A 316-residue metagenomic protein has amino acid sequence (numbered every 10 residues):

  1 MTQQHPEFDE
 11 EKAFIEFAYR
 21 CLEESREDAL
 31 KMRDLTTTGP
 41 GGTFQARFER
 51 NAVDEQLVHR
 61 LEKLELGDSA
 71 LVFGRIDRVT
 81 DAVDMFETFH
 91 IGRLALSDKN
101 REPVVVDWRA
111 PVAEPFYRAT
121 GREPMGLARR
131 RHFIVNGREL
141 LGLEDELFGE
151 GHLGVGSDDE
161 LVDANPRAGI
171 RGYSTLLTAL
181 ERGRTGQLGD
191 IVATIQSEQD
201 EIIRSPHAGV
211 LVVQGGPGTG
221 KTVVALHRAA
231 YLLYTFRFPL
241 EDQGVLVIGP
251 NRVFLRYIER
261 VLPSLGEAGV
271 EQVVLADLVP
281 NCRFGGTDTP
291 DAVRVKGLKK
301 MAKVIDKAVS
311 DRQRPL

Functional and structural regions predicted by a protein language model:
M1-V192, Q196-E201: Extended, charged low-complexity regulatory segments
T194, E201-L211, R237-F238: Phosphate-binding P-loop
V213-G215: Hydrophobic anchor at the beta1->P-loop junction of P-loop NTPases
G218: Walker A (P-loop) phosphate-binding loop of P-loop NTPases
K221-T222: Conserved lysine of the Walker
A225-L226: Post-Walker A alpha-helix
L233-L316: Alpha-helical nucleic-acid-binding subdomain of P-loop helicases immediately C-terminal to the Walker A/P-loop
